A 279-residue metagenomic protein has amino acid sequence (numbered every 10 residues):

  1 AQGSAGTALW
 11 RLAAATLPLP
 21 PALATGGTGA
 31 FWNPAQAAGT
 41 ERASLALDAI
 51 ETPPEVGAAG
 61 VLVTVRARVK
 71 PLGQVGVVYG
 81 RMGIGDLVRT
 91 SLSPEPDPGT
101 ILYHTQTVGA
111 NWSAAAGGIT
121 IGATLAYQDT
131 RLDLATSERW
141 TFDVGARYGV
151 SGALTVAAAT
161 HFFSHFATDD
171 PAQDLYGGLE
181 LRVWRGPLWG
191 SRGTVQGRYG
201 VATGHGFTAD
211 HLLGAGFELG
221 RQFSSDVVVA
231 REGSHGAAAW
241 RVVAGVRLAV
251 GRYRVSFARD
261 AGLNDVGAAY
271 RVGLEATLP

Functional and structural regions predicted by a protein language model:
A1-Q74, F162, L274-A276: N-terminal, post-signal peptide beta-strand-biased segments of exported outer-membrane/organellar beta-barrel and other
A22, E51-P53, V65, P96-T100 (+7 more regions): Outer-membrane beta-barrel proteins
A24-G27, A157-T160, A167-P279: Outer membrane beta-barrel transmembrane domains
Q36-R42, V69-Q74, A115-G118, G149-A153 (+3 more regions): Short loop/turn motifs that connect adjacent beta-strands in outer-membrane beta-barrel proteins
L45-D48, S91-E95, Y127-D129, G197-Y199: Extracytoplasmic loops and strand-loop junctions of Gram-negative outer membrane beta-barrel proteins
A59-V61, R81, H104-V108, Y127-D129 (+4 more regions): Transmembrane beta-barrel architecture of outer-membrane proteins
G73-V75, G83-Y103, D133-S137, A167-D170 (+1 more regions): Flexible, solvent-exposed loop segments that connect beta-strands
G99-G149: Hydrophobic alpha-helical segments and helix pairs
